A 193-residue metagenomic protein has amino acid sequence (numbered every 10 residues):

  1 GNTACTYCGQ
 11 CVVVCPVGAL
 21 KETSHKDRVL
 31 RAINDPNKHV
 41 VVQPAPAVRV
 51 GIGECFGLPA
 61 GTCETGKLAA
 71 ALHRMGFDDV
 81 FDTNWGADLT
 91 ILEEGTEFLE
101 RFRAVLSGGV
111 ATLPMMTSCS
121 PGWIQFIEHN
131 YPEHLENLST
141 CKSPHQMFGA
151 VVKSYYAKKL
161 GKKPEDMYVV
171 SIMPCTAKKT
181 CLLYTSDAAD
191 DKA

Functional and structural regions predicted by a protein language model:
G1-A150: Iron-sulfur-cluster electron-transfer modules
L30, D166, P174-T180: Residues forming the flavin
V41, Y168-V170: Conserved beta-strand elements of the Class I
A45, I172-P174: Cofactor-binding loop segments of dinucleotide-utilizing enzymes, especially the Rossmann-like FAD- and NAD(P)+-binding
F81, V170-I172: Hydrophobic/aromatic beta-strand patches that form the interior of the parallel beta-sheet core in alpha/beta enzyme
G108-A111, G161-M167: Short helix-terminating capping/connector loops at secondary-structure junctions
V152-Y156, M173, L183: Tubulin/FtsZ superfamily GTPase core signature
Y184-A193: Single conserved hydrophobic/aromatic residue that forms the stacking wall/gate of nucleotide- or nucleobase-binding
